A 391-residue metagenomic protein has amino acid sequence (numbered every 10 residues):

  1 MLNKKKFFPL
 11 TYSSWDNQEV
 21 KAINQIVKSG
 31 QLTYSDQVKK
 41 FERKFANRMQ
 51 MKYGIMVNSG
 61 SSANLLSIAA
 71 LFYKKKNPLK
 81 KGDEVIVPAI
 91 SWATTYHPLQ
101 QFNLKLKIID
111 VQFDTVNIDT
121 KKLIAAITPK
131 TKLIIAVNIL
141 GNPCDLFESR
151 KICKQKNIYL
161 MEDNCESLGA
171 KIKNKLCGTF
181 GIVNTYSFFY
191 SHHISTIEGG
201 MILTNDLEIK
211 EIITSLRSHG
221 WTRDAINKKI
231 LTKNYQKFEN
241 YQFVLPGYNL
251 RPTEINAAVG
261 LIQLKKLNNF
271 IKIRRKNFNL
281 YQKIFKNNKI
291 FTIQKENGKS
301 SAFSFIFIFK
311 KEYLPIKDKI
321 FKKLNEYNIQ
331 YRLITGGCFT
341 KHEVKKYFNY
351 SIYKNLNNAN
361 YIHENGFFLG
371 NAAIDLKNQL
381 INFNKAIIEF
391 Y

Functional and structural regions predicted by a protein language model:
M1-Q31, D36, Q242-V244, G370: N-terminal "arm"/small-domain region of PLP-dependent enzymes with the aminotransferase-like
Q31, S35-E84, P98-F102, I108-D110 (+1 more regions): Phosphate-binding glycine-rich loop
Y73-Q155, Y159-N164, K171: PLP-dependent aminotransferase-like
I127, R150-Y159, M201-T222, P315 (+1 more regions): Basic phosphate/pyrophosphate-binding loop/patch that engages nucleotide-derived ligands
S167-K173, F180-S304: Active-site region of PLP-dependent enzymes
S187, K295, A302-E312, T335 (+2 more regions): Conserved PLP-binding active-site segment of the aspartate aminotransferase-like
H219-Q236, L280-I284, K319-N357, Y361-F367: Conserved PLP cofactor-binding pocket of PLP-dependent enzymes
